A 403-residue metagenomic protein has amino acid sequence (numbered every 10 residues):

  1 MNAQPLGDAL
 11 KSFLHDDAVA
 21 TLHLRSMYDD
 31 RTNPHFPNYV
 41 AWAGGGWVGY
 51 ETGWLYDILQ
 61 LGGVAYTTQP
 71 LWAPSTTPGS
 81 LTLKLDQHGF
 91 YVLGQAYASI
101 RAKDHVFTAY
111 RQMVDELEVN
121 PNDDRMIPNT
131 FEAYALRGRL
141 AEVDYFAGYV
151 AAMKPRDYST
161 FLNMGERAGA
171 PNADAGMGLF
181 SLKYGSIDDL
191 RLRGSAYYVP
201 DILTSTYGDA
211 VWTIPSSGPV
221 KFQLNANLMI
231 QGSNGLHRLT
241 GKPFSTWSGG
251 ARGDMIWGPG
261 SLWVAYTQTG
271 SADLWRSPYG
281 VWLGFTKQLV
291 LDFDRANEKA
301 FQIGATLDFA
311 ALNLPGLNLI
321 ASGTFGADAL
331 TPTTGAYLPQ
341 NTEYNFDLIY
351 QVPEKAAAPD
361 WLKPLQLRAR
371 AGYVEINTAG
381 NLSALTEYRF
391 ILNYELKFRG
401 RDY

Functional and structural regions predicted by a protein language model:
M1-V114, G138, D347-Y350, Q366-Y403: Beta-barrel outer-membrane channel/assembly domains of diderm bacteria
A9, W47-E51, Y97-S99, A135-R137 (+7 more regions): Outer-membrane beta-barrel architecture
D16, V40-G46, F90-G94, P128-E132 (+7 more regions): Residues that define the transmembrane beta-barrel architecture of outer-membrane proteins
A18, D57-L61, D104-T108, E142-A147 (+8 more regions): Repeated loop/turn-to-beta-strand initiation elements of outer-membrane beta-barrel proteins
L24-Y28, F107-P121, Y145-A147, A151 (+5 more regions): Transmembrane beta-strand segments that form the barrel wall of outer-membrane beta-barrel proteins
Y50-N163, Y184-L190, M255, G260-A272: Outer membrane beta-barrel
T68-L71, F146-M177, P219-A296, A371-Y388: Outer-membrane beta-barrel translocator/channel fold
S271-P339, E343-P353: C-terminal structural cap/anchor segments
